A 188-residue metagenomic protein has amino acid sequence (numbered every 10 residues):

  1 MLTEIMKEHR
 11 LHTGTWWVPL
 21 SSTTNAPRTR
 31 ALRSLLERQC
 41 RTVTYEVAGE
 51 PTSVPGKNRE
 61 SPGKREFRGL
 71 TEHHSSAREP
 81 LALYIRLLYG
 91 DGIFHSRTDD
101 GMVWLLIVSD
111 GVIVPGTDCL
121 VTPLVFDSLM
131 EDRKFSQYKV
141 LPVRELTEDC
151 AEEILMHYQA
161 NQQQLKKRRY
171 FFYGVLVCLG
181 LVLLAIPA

Functional and structural regions predicted by a protein language model:
M1-D149: Cytosolic/nucleoplasmic/matrix-facing N-terminal domains/tails of membrane-anchored or organelle-targeted proteins
M130, L146-Q164: Feature 9007 captures long, charged alpha-helical oligomerization segments
M156-A188: C-terminal single-pass membrane-anchor helix
